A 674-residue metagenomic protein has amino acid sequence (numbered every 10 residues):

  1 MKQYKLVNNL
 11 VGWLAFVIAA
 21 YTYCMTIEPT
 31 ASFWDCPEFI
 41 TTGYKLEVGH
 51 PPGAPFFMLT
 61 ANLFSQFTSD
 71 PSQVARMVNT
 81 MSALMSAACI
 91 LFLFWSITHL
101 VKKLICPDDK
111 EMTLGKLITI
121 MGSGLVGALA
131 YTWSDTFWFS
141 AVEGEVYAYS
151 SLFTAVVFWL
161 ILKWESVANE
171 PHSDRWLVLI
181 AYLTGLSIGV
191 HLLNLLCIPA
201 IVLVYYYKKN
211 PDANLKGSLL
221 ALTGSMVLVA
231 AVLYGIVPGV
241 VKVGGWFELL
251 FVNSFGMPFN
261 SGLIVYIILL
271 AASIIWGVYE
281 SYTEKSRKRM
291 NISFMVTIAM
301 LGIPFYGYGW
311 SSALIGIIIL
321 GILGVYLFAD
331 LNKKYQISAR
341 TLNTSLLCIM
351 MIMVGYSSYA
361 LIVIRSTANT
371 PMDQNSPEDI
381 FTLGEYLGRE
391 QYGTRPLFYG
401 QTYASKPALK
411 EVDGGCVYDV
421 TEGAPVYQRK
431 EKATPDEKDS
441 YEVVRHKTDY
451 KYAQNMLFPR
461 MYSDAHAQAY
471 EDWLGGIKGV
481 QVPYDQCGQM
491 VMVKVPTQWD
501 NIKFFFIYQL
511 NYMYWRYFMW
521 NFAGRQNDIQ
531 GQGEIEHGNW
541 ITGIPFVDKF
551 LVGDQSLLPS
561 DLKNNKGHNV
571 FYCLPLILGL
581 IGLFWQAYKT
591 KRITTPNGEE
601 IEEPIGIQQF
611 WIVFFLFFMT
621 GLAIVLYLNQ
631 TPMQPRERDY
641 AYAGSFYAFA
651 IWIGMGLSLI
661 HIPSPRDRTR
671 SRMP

Functional and structural regions predicted by a protein language model:
M1-T22, D108, T113-L125, I322-V354 (+2 more regions): Start-transfer (signal-anchor) and selected internal transmembrane alpha helices of multi-pass inner/ER membrane
K5-S32, Y131-W133, G185, H191 (+3 more regions): Transmembrane signal-anchor helices characteristic of membrane glycosylation enzymes that use polyprenol
W13, T80-M112, V156-L160, I577-F584: Transmembrane-helix motifs of polytopic, lipid-linked glycan transferases
C24-T26, P71-N79, L104-L117, G124-S151 (+5 more regions): Aromatic- and kink-enriched transmembrane "portal" helix at the membrane-lumen/periplasm boundary that abuts
P55, D70-S96, D108-D109, T113 (+6 more regions): Loop-to-helix entry region of an early transmembrane alpha helix in multi-pass inner-membrane enzymes
C106, M112-I118, V157-W176, L203-N214 (+1 more regions): Membrane-interface transmembrane helices that cradle and orient dolichyl/undecaprenyl
I118-L125, L160, V167-G185, N214-V227 (+1 more regions): Short hydrophobic alpha-helices at membrane interfaces in multi-pass membrane enzymes
I660-T669: Conserved small/polar residues in nucleotide/adenosyl-binding loops
